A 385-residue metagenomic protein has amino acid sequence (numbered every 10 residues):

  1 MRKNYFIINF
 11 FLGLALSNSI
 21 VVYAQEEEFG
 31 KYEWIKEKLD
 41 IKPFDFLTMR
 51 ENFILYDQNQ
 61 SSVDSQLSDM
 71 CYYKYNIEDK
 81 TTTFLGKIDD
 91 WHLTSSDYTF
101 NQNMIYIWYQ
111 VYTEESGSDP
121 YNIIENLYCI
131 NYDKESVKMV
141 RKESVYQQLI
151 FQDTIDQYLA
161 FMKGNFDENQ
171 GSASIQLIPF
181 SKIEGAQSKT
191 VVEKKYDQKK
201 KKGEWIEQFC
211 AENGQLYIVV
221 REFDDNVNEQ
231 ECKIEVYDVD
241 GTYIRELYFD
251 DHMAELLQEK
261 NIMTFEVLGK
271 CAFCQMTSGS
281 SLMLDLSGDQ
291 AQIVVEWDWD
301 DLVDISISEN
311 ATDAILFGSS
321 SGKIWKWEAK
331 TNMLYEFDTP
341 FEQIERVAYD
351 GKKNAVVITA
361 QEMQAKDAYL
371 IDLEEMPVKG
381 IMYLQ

Functional and structural regions predicted by a protein language model:
N9-N18: Bacterial N-terminal signal peptides
Q25-K42: A short helix->beta-strand "capping" segment at the edge of beta-propeller domains
K36-D40, M276, Q290-N310, F317-Q385: Hydrophilic extracytoplasmic domains
I41-M49, D90-Q102, S144-I155, K199-E212 (+3 more regions): Repeated scaffold domains used in trafficking and secretory/extracellular systems, primarily beta-propellers
D45-D64, N103-E114, D156-E168, G214-D225 (+3 more regions): Short beta-strand elements that form the blades of beta-propeller/WD-repeat-like and other beta-sheet-rich scaffold
S62-Y73, T113-Y128, D167-I178, D225-E235 (+4 more regions): Structural motif
N76-K80, N131-E135, F180-E184, D238-T242 (+3 more regions): Short loop/turn segments that connect beta-strands within beta-propeller blades
T83-K87, K138-E143, A186-Y196, R245-D250 (+3 more regions): Beta-propeller fold detector
